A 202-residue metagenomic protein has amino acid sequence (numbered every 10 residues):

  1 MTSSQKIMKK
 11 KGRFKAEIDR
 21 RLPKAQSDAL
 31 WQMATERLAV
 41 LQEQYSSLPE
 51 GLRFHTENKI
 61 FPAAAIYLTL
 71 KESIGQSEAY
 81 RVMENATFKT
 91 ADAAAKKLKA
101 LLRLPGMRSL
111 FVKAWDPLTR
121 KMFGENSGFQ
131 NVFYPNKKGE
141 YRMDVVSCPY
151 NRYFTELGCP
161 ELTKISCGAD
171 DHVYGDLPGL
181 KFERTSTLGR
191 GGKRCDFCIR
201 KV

Functional and structural regions predicted by a protein language model:
M1-L70: N-terminal, charged low-complexity regulatory/assembly segments
I18, L70, M122, D170-V173 (+1 more regions): Hydrophobic, Leu/Ile/Phe/Ala-enriched alpha-helical segments that form helix-helix packing faces
Q26, E78, K181-F182: Secondary-structure boundary/capping signal
M33, F129-V132, F182: Generic structural motif
N58, P62, E78, L162-S166: Short amphipathic alpha-helical segments
T69-L157: Amphipathic interaction/junction segments at domain boundaries or subunit interfaces
G139-R142, C148-V202: C-terminal non-catalytic interaction appendages of large macromolecular assemblies
